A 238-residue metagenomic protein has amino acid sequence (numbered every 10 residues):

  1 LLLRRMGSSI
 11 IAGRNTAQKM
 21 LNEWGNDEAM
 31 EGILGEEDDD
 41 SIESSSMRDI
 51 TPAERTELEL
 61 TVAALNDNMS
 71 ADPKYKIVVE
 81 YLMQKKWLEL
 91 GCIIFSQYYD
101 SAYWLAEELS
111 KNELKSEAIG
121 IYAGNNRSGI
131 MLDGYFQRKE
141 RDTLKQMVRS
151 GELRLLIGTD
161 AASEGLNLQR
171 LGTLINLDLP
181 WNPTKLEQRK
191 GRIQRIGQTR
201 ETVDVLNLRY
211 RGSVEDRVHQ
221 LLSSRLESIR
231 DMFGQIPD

Functional and structural regions predicted by a protein language model:
L1-N125, E140, Q146-R149, A162 (+2 more regions): Helicase motor interdomain insertion/brace
N112-E117, W181, I196-E201: Secondary-structure transition/capping motifs at alpha-helix termini and the adjoining loop/turn into the next element
S128-R138: Short, flexible/disordered intra-domain loops and linkers
Q137-R138, D142-T143, N176-L177, P183-K190 (+1 more regions): Amphipathic, heptad-repeat alpha-helical coiled-coil/stalk segments that mediate oligomerization, tethering
E152, T184-K190, Q194-D238: A conserved SF2-helicase RecA2
L156-L171, G191-Q198: SF2 helicase motor core recognition
E164-L179, Q188, V203-N207: A short beta-strand element within the Helicase C-terminal
